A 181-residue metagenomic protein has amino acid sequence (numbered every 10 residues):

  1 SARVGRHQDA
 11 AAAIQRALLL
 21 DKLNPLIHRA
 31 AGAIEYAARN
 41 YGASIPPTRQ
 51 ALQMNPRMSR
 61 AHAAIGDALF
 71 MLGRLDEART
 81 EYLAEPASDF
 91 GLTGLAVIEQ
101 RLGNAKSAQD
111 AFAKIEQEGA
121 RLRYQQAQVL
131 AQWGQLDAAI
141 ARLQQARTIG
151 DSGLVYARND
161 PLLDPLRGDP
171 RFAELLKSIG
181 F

Functional and structural regions predicted by a protein language model:
S1-F181: Alpha-helical protein-protein interaction modules
